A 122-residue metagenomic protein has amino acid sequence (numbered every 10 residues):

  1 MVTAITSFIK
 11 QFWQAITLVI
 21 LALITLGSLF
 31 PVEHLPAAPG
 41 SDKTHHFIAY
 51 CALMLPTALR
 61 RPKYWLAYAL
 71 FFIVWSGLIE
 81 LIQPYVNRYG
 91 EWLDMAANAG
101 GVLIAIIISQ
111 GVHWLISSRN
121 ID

Functional and structural regions predicted by a protein language model:
V2-M95, A99, L103-D122: Bulky hydrophobic segments
